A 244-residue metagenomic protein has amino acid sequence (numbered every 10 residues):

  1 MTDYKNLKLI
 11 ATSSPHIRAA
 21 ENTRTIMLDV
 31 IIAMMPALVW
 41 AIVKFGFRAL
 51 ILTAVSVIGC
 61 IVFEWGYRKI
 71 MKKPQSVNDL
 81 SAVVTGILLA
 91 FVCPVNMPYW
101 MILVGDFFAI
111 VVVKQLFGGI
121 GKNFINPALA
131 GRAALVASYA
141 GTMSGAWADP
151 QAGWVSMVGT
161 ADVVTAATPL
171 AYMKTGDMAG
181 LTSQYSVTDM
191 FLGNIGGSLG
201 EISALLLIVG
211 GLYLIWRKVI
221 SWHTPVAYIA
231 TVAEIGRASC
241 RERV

Functional and structural regions predicted by a protein language model:
M1-V57, I61: N-terminal signal-anchor module of multipass membrane proteins
I17-M27, R68-N78, N96-M97, L192-G200 (+1 more regions): Short, amphipathic, aromatic/basic-enriched membrane-interface segments that mark the entry/exit of transmembrane
D29-P36, L52-E64, S81-G86, A90 (+6 more regions): Alpha-helical transmembrane segments in multi-pass membrane proteins
V43-L50, C93-I102, E201, R217-S221: Transmembrane helix interruption/hinge and helix-loop junction motifs
I61-K73, I110-G121, L207-K218: C-terminal ends of transmembrane helices
S81-A82, I87-V158: Membrane-interface helix-loop-helix junctions at boundaries between adjacent transmembrane segments
P127-L207: Long hydrophobic alpha-helical segments that form multi-pass transmembrane helix bundles in integral membrane proteins
I235-V244: Residue-level detector of conserved catalytic or cofactor/ligand-binding positions in enzyme active sites
